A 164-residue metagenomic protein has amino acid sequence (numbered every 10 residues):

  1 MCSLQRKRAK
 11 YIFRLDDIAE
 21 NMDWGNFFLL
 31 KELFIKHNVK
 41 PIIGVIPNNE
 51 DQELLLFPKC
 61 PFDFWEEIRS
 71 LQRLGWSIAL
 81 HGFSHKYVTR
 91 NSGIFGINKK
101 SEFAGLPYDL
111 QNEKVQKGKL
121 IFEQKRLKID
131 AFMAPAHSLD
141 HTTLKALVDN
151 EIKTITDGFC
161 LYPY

Functional and structural regions predicted by a protein language model:
M1-A131, S138-Y164: Catalytic alpha-helical scaffold of carbohydrate-active enzymes acting on polysaccharides/glycoconjugates
